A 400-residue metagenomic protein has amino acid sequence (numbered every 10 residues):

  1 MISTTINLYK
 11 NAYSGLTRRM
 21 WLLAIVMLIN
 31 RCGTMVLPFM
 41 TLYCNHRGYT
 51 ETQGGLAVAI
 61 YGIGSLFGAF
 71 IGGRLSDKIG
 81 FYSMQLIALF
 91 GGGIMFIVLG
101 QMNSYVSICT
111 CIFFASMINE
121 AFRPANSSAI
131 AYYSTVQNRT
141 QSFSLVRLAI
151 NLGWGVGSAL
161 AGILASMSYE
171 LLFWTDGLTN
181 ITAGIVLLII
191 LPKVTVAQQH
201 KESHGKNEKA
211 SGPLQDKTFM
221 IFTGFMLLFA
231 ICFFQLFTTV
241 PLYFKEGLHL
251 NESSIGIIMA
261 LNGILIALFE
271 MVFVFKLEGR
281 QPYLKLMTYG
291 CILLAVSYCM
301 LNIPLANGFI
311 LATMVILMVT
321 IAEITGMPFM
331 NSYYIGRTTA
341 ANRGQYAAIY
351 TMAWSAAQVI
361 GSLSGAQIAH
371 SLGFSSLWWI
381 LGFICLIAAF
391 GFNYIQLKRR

Functional and structural regions predicted by a protein language model:
I2-T17, V194-G224: Juxtamembrane intracellular "pre-TM" segments in multi-pass secondary transporters
Y13-G62, M220-F225, A230-I258: Helix-loop boundary and gating motifs at the non-cytosolic
M35, G62-F70, W154-G155, G263-M271 (+1 more regions): Residue-level signature of mid-helix packing/kink "hotspots" within the transmembrane helices of 12-pass Major
G68-G80, F269-P282, A369: Helix-to-loop junctions at the C-terminal end of transmembrane segments in multipass secondary transporters
S83-I97, K285-C299: Structural signature of the two symmetry-related core transmembrane helices
I112-L152: Cytoplasmic helix-loop-helix junction between adjacent transmembrane helices in 12-TM secondary transporters
F173-I189, W378-Y394: Symmetry-related core transmembrane helices of the 12-TM Major Facilitator Superfamily/SLC fold
N342-S371: A late C-terminal transmembrane helix in Major Facilitator Superfamily
